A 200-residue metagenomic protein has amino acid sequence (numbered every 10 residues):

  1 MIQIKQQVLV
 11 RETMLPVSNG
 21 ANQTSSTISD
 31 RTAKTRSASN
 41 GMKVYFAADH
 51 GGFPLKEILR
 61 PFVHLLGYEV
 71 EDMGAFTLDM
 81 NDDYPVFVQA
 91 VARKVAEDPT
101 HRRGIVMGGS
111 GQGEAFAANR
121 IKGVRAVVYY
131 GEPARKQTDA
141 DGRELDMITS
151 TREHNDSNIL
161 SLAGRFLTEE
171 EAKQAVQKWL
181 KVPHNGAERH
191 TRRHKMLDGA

Functional and structural regions predicted by a protein language model:
M1-K43: SAM-dependent methyltransferases
R36-S39, A96-T100, A140-D141, S150-H154: Solvent-exposed alpha-helices and their adjacent loops that cap or buttress functional pockets in soluble metabolic
K43-F62: N-terminal beta1-alpha1 ligand-phosphate binding loop
A47, E132-A200: C-terminal binding/interaction regions
P61-E69, G123: Short helix-loop-beta junction
E69-N81: A short beta-strand-loop structural module common to alpha/beta enzyme folds
N81-R93: Helix-loop module immediately N-terminal to the HCX5R catalytic loop in PTP-like cysteine phosphatase domains
V91-Y130: Helix-adjacent hinge/juxtasegments
